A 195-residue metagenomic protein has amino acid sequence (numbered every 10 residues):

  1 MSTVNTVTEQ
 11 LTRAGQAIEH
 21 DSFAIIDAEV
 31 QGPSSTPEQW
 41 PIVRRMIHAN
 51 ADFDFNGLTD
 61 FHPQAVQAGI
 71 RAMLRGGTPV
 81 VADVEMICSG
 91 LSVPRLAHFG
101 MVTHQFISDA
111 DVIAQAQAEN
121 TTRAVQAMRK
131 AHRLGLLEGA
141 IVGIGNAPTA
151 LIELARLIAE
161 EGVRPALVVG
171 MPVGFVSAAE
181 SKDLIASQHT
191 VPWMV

Functional and structural regions predicted by a protein language model:
S2-V81: Electropositive, gly/pro-rich neighborhoods at or near active sites that engage anionic ligands
R75-T78, H98-V102, L136-A140, G162-A166 (+1 more regions): Short coil/turn connectors at secondary-structure junctions
T78-G90: Conserved phosphate/anionic-ligand binding catalytic regions in large, soluble enzymes, centered on
V80-A82, Q105, G143-I144, V169 (+1 more regions): General beta-strand structural signal in soluble alpha/beta enzymes
M86-S89, A110-I113, T149-A150: Short, catalytically relevant binding-site loops at active-site mouths
R95-A140: Long, charge-dense
T122-S181: Long, charge-patterned amphipathic alpha-helical coiled-coil/hairpin "stalk" segments used as oligomerization
A178-V195: C-terminal binding/interaction regions
